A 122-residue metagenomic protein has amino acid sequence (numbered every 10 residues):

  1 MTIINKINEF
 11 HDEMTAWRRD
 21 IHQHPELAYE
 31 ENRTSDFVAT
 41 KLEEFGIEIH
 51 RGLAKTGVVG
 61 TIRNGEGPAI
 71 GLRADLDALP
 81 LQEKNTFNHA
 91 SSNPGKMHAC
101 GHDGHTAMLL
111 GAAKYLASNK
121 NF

Functional and structural regions predicted by a protein language model:
I4-H98, A107-F122: Acidic/His- and Gly-rich active-site-bordering loop/insert found across diverse amide/peptide-bond hydrolases
